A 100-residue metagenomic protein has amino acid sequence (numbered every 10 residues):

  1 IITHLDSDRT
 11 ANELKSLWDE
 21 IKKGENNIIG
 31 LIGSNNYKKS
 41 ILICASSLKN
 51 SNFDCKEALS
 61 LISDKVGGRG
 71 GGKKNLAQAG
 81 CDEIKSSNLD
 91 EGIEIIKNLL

Functional and structural regions predicted by a protein language model:
I1-L100: Glycine-rich, acidic loop segments that terminate in or are immediately followed by a histidine
